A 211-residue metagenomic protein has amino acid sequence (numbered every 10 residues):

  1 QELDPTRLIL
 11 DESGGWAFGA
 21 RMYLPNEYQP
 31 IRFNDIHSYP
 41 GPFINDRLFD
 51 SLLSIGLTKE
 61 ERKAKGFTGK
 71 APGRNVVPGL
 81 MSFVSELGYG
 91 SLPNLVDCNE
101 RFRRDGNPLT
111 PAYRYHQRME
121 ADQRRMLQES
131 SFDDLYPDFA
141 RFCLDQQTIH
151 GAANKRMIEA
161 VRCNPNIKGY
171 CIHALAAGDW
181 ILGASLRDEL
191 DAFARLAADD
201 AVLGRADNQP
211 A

Functional and structural regions predicted by a protein language model:
Q1-A176, L182-G183: Substrate-binding/catalytic cleft of secreted carbohydrate-active enzymes, primarily glycoside hydrolases
L3, I158, I172-A211: Aromatic-rich peripheral "rim/lid" segments of glycoside hydrolase catalytic domains that contact and position glycan
